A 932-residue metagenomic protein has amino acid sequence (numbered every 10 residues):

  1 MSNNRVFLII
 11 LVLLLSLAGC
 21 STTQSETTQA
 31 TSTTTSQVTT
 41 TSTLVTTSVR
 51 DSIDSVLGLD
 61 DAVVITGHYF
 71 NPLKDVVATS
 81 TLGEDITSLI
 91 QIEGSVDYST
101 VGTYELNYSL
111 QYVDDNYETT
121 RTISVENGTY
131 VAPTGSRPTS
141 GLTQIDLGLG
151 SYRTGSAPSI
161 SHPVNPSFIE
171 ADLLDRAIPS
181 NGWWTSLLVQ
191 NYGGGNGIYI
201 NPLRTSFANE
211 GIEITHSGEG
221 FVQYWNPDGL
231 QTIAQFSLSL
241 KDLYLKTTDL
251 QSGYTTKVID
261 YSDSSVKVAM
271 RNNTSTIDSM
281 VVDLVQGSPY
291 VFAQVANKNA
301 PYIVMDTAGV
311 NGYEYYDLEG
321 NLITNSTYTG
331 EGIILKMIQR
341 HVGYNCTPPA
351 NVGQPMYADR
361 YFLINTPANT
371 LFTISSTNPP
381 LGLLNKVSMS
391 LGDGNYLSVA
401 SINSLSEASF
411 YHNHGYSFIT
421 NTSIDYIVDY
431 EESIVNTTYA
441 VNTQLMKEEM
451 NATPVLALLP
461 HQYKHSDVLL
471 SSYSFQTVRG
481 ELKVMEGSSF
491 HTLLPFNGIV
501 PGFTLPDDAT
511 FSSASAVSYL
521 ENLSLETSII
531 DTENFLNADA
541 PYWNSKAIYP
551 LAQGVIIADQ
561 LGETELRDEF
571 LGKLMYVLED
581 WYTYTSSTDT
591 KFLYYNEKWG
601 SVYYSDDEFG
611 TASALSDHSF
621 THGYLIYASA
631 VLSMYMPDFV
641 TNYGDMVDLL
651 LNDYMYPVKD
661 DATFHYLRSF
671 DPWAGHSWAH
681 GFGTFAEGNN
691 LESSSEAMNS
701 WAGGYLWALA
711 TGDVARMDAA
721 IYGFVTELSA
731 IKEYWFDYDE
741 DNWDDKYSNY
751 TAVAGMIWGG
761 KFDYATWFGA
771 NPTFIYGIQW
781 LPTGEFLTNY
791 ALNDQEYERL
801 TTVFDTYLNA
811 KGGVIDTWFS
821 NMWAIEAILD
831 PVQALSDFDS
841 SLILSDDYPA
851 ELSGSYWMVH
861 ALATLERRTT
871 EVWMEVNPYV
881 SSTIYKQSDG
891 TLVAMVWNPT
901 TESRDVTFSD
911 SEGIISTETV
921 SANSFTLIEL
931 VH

Functional and structural regions predicted by a protein language model:
L17-G19: C-terminal motif of bacterial Sec signal peptides marking the signal peptidase cleavage site
S21-T23: Bacterial signal peptide processing site
E26-T47: Extracellular mucin-like PTS domains
L44-E84: Solvent-exposed, low-complexity, repeat-rich "mucin-like" stalks and linkers
R50-S52, V125-V131: Extracellular interdomain linker/stem segments of modular secreted and single-pass surface proteins
L82-E126: Serine/threonine-rich, repeat-prone extracellular segments and beta-strand-based repeat modules of secreted/surface
Y130-D607, A612-D617, P657-W673, G681 (+2 more regions): Ser/Thr/Asn(+Pro)-rich, low-complexity disordered segments
A538-L561, A612-L651, S693-W701: Aromatic-rich carbohydrate-recognition surfaces in CAZymes
